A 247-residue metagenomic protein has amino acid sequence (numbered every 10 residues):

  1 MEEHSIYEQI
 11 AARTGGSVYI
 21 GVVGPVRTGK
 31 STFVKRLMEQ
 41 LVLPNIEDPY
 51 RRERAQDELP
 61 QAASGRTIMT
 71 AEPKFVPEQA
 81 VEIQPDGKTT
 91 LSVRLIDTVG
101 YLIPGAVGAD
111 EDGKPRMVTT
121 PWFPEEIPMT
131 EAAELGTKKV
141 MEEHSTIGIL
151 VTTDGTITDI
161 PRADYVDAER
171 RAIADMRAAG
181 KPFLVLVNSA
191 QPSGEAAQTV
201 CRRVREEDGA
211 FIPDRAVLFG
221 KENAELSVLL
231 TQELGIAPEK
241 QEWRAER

Functional and structural regions predicted by a protein language model:
M1-E125, E142: Conserved G1/Walker A P-loop phosphate-binding module
S17, T28, L37, T90 (+4 more regions): Charged, alpha-helix-enriched surfaces in structured cytosolic catalytic cores of large nucleotide-utilizing machines
Q84-T89, V140-H144, D175-A179, R205-E206: Conserved catalytic network of the ASCE P-loop NTPase/AAA+ motor domain
T90-V93, T146-I147, P182: Loop/turn-to-beta-strand initiation segments
V99-I103, D154-I157, A190-S193, L218-K221: Conserved nucleotide-binding/hydrolysis micro-motifs of P-loop NTPases
A106-A109, T152, I160-R162, A196-T199 (+1 more regions): Short acidic, glycine/serine/threonine-rich loops at helix termini
R116-D167, L184-G194: Conserved Switch II/interswitch segment of TRAFAC-class P-loop GTPases
R171-L184, S189-R247: Canonical P-loop GTPase G-domain recognition
